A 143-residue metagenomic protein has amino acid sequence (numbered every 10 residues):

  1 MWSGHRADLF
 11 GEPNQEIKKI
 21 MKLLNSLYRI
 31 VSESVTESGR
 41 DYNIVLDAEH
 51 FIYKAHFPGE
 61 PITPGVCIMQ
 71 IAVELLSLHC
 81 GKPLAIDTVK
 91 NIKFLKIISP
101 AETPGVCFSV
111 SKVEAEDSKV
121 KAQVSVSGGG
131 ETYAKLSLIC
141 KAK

Functional and structural regions predicted by a protein language model:
H5-D8, N14: Intrinsic-disorder-associated, low-complexity terminal segments enriched in Asp/Asn/His/Tyr and depleted of Lys/Arg
Q15-K19: Charged/polar low-complexity intrinsically disordered segments
K22-T63: Catalytic strand-loop segment that frames the active site of acyl-thioester-processing enzymes
R29, S111-K143: HotDog/MaoC-like acyl-thioester-processing domains
L46, F94, C140-A142: Hydrophobic residues in beta-strands and at strand termini
G59-P64, I68-M69, V73: Compact, glycine-rich, soluble single-domain proteins
V73-S111, K119-K121, S137: Hydrophobic beta-strand-centered segment that forms part of the acyl-chain substrate-binding groove
